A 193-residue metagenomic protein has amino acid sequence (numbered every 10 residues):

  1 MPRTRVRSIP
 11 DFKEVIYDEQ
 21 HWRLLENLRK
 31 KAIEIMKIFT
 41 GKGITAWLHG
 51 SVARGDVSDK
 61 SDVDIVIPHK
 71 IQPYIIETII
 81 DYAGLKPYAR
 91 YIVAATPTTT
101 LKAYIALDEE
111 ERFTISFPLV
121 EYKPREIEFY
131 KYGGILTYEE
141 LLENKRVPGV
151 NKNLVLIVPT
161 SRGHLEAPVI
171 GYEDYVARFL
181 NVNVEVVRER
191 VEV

Functional and structural regions predicted by a protein language model:
M1-T45, A53-D59, H69-V193: Catalytic core of pol beta-like nucleotidyltransferases
D62: Basic (Lys/Arg-enriched) interaction patch that binds polyanionic ligands
